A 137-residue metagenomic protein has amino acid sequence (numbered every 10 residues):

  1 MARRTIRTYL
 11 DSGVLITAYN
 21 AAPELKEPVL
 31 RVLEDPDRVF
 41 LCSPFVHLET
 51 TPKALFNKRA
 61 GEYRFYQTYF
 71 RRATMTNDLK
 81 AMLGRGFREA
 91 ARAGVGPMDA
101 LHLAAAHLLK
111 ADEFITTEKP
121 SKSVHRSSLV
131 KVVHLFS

Functional and structural regions predicted by a protein language model:
M1-C42, A54-F65, F136-S137: Short, well-structured N-terminal submotif of metal-dependent ribonuclease cores
M1-R7, V32, E49, M75-T76 (+2 more regions): Acidic, PIN/NYN-like endoribonuclease modules and their adjacent C-terminal/linker elements
L10, C42, N77, P97-A100 (+1 more regions): Short beta-strand scaffold positions
V14, V46, M82, H102 (+1 more regions): Alpha-helix capping/helix-boundary segments
K26, H47, Y63-Y66, L83-G86: A general structural signal for well-ordered alpha-helical segments in protein cores
P36, A93, L109: Active-site charged/polar residues at nucleotide-handling catalytic sites that mediate phosphoryl, nucleotidyl
R71-R92: Acidic catalytic patch
